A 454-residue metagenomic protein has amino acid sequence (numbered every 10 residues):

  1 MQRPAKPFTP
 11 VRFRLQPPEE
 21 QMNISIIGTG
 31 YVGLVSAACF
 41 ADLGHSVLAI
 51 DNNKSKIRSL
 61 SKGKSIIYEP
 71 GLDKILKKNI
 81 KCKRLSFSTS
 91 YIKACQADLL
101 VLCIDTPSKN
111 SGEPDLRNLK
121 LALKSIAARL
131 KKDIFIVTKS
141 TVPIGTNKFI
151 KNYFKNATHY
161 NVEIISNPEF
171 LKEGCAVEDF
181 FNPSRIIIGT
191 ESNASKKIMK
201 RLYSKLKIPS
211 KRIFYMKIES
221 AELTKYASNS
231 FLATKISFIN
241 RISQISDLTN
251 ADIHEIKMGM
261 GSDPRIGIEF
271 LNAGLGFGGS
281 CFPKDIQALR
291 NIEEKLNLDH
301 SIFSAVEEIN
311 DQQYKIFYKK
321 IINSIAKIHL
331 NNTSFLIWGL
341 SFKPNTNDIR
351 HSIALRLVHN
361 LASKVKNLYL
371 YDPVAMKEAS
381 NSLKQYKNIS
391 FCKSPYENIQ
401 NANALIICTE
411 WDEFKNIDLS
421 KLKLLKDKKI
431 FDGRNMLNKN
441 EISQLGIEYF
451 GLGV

Functional and structural regions predicted by a protein language model:
M1, P7, V11-R14, E20: Short, positively charged low-complexity motifs
Q21-V454: Structural/interface elements that position substrates and couple domains in central-metabolism enzymes
